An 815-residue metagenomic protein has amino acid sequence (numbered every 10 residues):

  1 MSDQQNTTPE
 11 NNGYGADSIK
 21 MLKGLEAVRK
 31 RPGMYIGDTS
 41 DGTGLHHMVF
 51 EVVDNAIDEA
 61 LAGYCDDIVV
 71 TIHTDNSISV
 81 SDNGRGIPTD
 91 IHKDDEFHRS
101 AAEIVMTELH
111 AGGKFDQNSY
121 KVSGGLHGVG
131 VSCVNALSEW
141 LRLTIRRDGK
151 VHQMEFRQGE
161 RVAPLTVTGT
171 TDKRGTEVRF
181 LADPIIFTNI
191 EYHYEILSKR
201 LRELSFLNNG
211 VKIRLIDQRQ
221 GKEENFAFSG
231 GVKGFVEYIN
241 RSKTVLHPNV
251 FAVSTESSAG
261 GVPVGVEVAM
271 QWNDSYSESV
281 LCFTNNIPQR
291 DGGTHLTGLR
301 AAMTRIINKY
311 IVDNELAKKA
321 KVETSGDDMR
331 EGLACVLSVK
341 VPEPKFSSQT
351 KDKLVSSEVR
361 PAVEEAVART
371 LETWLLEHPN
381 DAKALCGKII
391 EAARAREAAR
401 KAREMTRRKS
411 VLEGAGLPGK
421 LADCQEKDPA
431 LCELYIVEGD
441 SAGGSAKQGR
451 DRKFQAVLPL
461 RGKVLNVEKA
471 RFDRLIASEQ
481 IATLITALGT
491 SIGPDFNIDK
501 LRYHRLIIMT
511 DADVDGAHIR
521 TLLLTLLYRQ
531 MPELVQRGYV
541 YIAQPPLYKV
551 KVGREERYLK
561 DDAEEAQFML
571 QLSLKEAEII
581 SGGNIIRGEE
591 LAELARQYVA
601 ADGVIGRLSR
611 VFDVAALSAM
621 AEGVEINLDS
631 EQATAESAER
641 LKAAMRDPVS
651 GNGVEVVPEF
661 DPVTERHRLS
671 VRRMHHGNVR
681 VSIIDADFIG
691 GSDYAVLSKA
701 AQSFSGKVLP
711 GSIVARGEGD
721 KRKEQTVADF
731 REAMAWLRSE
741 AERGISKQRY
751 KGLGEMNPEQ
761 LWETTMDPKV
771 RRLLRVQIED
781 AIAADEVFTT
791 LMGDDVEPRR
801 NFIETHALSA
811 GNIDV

Functional and structural regions predicted by a protein language model:
S2-V815: Conserved phosphate-chemistry cores used by DNA topoisomerases
